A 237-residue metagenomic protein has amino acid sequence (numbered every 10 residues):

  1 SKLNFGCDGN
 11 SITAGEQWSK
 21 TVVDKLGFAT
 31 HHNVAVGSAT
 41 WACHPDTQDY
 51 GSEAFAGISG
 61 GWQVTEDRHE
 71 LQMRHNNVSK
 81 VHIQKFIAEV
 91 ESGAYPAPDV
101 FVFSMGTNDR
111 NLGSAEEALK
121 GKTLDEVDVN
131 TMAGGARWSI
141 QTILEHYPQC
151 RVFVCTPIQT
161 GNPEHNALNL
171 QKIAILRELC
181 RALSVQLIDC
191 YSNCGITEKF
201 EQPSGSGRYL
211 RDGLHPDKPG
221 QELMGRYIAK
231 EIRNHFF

Functional and structural regions predicted by a protein language model:
K2-C7, I12-E126, N130: Conserved SGNH/GDSL esterase-like catalytic core that processes O-acyl groups on lipids and polysaccharides
I12-Q17, E126-G134, N166-L170, L214-E222: Soluble non-cytosolic domains of exported or imported proteins
V23, I143-E145, F236: N-terminal cationic-hydrophobic initiation segments that often serve targeting/anchoring roles
T30-H32, R151, S184-Q186: Conserved beta-strand segments of alpha/beta enzyme cores
F86-E89, M132-S139, K172-L176: A general structural detector for well-ordered alpha-helical segments in enzyme core domains, enriched
S104-N111, R137-I173: Active-site segments of SGNH/GDSL-like serine hydrolases that catalyze O-acetyl group transfer/hydrolysis on lipids
P157-F237: Catalytic His-Asp segment of secreted/periplasmic serine-dependent ester chemistry enzymes
